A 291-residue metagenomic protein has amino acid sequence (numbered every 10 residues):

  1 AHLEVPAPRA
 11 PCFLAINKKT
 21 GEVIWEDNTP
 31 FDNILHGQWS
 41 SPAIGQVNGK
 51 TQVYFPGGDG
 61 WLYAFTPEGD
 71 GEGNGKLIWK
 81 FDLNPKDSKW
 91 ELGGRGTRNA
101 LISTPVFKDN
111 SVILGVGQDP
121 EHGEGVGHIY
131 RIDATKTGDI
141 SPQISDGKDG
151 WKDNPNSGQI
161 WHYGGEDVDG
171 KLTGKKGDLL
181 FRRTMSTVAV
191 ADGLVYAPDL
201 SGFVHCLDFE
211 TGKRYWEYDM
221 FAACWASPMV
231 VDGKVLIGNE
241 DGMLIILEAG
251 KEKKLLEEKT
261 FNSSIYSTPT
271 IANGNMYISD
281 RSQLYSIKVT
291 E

Functional and structural regions predicted by a protein language model:
A1-E291: Noncatalytic, solvent-exposed loop/strand surfaces of beta-propeller-type extracellular/periplasmic domains
